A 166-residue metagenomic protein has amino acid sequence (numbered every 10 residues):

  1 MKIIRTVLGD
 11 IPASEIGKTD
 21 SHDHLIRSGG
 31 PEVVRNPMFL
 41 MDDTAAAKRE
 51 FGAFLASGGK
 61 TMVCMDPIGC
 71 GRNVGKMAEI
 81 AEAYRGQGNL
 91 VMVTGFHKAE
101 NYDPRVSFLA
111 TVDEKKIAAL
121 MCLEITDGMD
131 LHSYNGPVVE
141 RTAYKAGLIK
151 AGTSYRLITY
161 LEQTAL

Functional and structural regions predicted by a protein language model:
M1-S107: N-terminal hydrophobic targeting/anchoring segments and the immediately downstream early-domain regions of hydrolases
E79-E82, N89-L166: Active-site gating/metal-coordination segments in enzymes
